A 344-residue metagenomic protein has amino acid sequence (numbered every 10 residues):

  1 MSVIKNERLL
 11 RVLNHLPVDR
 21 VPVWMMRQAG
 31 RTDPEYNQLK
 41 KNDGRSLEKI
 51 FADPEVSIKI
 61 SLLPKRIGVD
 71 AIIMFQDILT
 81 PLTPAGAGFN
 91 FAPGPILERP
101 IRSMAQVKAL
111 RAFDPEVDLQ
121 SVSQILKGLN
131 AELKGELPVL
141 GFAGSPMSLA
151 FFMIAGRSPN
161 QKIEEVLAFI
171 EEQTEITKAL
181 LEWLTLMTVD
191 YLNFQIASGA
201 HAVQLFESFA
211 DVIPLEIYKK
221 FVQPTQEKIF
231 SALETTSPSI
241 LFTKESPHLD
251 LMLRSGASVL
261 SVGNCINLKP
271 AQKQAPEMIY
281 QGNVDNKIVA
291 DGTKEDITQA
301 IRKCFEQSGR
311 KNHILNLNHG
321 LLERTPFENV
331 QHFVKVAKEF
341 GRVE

Functional and structural regions predicted by a protein language model:
M1-A87, F91, E227-K228, F327-E344: N-terminal basic, low-complexity leaders that serve as flexible interaction/assembly modules and, when applicable, as
D19-R27, I72-M74, V139-A143, V203-L205 (+4 more regions): Hydrophobic faces of well-ordered beta-strands that scaffold small-molecule active sites in alpha/beta enzyme cores
N42-S57, I163-D190, N286-D296: Active-site mouth loops of central-metabolism enzymes
L79-F89, F142-A168, F194-F221: Active-site-proximal loop/short-helix segments that contain or immediately flank catalytic acid/base residue(s)
N90-Y191: Active-site-proximal, glycine-rich beta->alpha crossover segments in alpha/beta enzymes that shape flexible
Q120-L137, L215-S237, Q274-M278, F333-R342: Alpha-helix-loop-beta-strand connector modules within alpha/beta enzyme cores
R157-V203, L215, Q223, E227-T235 (+2 more regions): Alpha/beta enzyme core
S231-E344: Catalytic-face loop-and-helix region of soluble metabolic enzyme cores
